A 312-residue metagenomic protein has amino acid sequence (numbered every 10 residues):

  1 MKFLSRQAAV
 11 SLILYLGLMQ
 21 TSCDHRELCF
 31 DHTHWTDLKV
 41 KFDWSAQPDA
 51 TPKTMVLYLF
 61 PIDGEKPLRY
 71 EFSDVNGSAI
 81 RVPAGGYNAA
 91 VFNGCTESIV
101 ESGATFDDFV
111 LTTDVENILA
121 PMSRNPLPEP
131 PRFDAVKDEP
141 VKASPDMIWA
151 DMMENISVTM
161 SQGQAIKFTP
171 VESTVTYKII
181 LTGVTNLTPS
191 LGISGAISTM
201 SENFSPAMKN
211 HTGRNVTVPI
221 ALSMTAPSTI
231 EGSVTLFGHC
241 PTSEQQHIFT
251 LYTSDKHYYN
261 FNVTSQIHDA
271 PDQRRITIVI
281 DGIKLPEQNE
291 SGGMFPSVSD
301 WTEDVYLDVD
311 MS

Functional and structural regions predicted by a protein language model:
M1-C23: Sec-dependent bacterial lipoprotein signal peptides
Y15-A46, S299-S312: Bacterial Sec-dependent N-terminal signal peptides
H32-H34, R81-G85, M160-Q162, T169-S173 (+3 more regions): Solvent-exposed loop and beta-edge segments used for protein-protein assembly and interaction
V40-P52, I180-T188: Structural motif
M55-T113, P189-A270: Tryptophan-paired
L68-V171: Short, low-hydrophobicity acidic/polar segments
D138-S228: A sequence/structural signal for flexible, mid-protein segments enriched in small/helix-disrupting residues
T242-S312: Hydrophilic extracytoplasmic domains
